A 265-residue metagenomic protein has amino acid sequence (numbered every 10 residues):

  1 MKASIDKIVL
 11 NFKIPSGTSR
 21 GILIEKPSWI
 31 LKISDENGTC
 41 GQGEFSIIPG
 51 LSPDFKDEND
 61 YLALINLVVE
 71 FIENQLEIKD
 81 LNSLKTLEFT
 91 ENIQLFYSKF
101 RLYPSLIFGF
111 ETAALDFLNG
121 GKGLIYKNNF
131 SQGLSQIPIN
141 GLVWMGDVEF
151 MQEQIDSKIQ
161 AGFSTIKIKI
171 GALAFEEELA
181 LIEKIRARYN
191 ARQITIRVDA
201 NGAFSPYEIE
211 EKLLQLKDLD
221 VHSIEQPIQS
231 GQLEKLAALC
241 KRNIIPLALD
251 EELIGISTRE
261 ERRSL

Functional and structural regions predicted by a protein language model:
M1-I196, N201-A203, E210, L214-D218 (+1 more regions): N-terminal capping/lid subdomain adjacent to the active-site entrance of alpha/beta enzymes
V143, I228, L253: Hydrophobic pocket-lining residues within nucleotide cofactor-binding pockets
P206-L216, I256-L265: Catalytic cores of alpha/beta
L213-S230, L247-D250: Active-site core of metal-dependent hydrolases
G231-L265: Catalytic alpha/beta core domains of metabolic enzymes, predominantly
